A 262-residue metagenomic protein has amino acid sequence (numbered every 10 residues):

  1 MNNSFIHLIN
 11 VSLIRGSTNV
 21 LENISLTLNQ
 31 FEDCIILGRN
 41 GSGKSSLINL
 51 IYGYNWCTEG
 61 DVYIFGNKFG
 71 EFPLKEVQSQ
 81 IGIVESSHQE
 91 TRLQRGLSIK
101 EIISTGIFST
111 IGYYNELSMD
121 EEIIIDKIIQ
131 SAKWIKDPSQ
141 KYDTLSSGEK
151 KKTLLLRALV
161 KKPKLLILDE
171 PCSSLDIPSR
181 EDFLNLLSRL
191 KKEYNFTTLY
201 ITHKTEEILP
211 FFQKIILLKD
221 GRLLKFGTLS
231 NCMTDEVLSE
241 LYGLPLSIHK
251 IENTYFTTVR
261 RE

Functional and structural regions predicted by a protein language model:
I6, V20-N23: Conserved structural motif at the start of ABC-family nucleotide-binding domains
Y52: Helix-to-loop junction immediately C-terminal to a conserved catalytic motif
G60-G70, V77: Conserved ABC transporter NBD signature motif
K141-L145: Conserved ABC ATPase signature
L166-E170: Catalytic Walker B motif of ABC-type/P-loop ATPase nucleotide-binding domains
I215-T228: H-loop (His-switch) and adjacent beta-strand-loop-beta switch element of ABC-type ATPase nucleotide-binding domains
L241-E262: ABC ATPase nucleotide-binding domains
